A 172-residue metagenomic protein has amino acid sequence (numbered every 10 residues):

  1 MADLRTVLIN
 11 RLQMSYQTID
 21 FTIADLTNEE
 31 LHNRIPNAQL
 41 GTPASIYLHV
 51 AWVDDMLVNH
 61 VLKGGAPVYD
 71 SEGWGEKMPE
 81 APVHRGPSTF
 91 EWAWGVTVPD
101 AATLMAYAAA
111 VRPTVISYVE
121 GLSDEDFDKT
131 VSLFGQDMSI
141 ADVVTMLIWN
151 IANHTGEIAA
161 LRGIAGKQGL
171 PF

Functional and structural regions predicted by a protein language model:
A2-T6: N-terminal leader segment of winged-helix/HTH proteins
I9-Q13, Q17-D20, E30-P87, T130-F172: Short, contiguous alpha-helical
L12, Y16, I23, A108 (+1 more regions): Hydrophobic alpha-helical core bundles mediating ligand binding, dimerization, or RNAP-core interactions
D25, H49-V50, G121: Conserved catalytic core of Hanks-type protein kinase domains
N28-E29, D124: Alpha-helix N-capping/helix-start residues
A81-F127, T145: Acidic/histidine-rich alpha-helical segments that form the ligand environment of transition-metal centers
